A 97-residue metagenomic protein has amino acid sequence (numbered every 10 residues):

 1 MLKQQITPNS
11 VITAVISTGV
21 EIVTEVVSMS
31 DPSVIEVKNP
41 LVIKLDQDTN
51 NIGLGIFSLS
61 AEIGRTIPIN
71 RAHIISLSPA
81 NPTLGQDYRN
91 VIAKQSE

Functional and structural regions predicted by a protein language model:
L2-E97: Conserved RNA-binding domains used in RNP assembly and mRNA/RNA metabolism
